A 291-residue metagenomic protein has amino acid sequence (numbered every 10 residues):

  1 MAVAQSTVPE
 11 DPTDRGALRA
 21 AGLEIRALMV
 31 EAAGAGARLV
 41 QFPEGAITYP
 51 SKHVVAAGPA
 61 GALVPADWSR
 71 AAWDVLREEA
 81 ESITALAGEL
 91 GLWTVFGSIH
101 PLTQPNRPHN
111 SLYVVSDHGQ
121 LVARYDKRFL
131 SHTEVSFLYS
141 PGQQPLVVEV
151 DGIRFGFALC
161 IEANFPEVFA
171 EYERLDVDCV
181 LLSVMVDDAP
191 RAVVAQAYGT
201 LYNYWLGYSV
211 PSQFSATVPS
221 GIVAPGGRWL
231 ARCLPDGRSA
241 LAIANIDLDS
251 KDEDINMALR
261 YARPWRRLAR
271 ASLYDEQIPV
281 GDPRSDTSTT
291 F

Functional and structural regions predicted by a protein language model:
M1-E10: Short beta-strand segments enriched in small/hydrophobic residues
R15-H118, D188-Y202: Cys-nucleophile CN-hydrolase/nitrilase-fold catalytic domain and related Cys-dependent amidase chemistry that acts on
R38-L39, F155, C179: Structural motif
I47, L121-V122, R228-L230: Hydrophobic "anchor" residues
V75-V95, A163-I243: CN hydrolase (nitrilase-like) catalytic-core segments centered on the catalytic cysteine and neighboring Lys/Glu
A85, P101-L175, V184, V193 (+4 more regions): Active-site catalytic loop in hydrolytic enzyme cores
V147, P211-F291: C-terminal beta-strand edge segments of enzyme domains
